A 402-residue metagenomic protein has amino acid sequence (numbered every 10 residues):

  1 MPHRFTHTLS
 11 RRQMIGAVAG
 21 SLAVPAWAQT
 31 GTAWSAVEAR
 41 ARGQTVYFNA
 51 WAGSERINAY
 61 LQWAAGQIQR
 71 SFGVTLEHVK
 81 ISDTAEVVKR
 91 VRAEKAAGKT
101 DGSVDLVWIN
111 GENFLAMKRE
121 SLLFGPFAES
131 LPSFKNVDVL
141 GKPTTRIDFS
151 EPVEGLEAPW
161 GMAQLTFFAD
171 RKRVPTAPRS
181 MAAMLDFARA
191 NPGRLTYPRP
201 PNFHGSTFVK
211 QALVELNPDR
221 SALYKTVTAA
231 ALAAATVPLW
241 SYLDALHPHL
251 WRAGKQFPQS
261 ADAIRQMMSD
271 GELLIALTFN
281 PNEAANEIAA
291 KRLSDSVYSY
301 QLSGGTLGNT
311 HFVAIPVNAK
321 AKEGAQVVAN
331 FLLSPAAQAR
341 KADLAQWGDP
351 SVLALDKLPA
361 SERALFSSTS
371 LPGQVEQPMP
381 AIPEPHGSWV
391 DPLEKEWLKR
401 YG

Functional and structural regions predicted by a protein language model:
M1-A26: N-terminal secretory signal peptides
T8, P25-Q44: C-terminal segment of N-terminal export signals and the immediately downstream linker at the start of the mature
A33, Q266, L371-G402: Conserved C-terminal helix/tail region of periplasmic/extracytoplasmic solute-binding proteins
W34-R42, N49, S54-T75: Short, polar/charged alpha-helical segment
W51-W63, H78-E86, S103-D262: Extracytoplasmic ligand-binding site segments that recognize negatively charged/polar headgroups
F124-V137, E157, L185, A289 (+2 more regions): Short beta-strand->loop
W251-A314, K357-L365: Extracytoplasmic/periplasmic substrate-binding proteins
T306-L307, H311-Q377: Mature extracytoplasmic/periplasmic domains
